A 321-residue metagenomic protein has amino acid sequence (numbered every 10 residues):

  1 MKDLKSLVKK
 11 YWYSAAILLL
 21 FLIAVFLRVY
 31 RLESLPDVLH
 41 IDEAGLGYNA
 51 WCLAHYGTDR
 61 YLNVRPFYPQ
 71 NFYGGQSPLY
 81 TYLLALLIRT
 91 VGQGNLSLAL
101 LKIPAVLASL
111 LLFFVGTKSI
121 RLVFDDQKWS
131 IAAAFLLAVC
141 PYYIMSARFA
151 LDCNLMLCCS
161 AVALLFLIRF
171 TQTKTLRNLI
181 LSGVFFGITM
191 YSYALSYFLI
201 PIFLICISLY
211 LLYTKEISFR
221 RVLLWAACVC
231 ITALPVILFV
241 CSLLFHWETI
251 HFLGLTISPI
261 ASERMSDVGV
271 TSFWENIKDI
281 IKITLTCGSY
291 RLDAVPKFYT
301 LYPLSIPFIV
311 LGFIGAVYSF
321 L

Functional and structural regions predicted by a protein language model:
K2-I250, I280-L321: Membrane-integral, polyisoprenol-dependent glycosyltransferases of the GT-C/oligosaccharyltransferase superfamily
H251-S258: Hydrophobic alpha-helical transmembrane segments of membrane transport/permease proteins and related membrane-embedded
S266-D279: Hydrophobic alpha-helical transmembrane segments
